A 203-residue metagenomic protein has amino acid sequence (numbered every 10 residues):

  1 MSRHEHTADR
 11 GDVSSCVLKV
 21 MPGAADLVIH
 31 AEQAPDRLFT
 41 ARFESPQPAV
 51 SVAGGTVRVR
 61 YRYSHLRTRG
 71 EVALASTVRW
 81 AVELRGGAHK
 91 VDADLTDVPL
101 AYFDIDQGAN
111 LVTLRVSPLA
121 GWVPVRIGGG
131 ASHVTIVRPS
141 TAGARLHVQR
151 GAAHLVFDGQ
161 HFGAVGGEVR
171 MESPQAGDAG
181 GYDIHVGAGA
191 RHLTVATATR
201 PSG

Functional and structural regions predicted by a protein language model:
R3-G11, I29-A34, L38-E71, D104 (+1 more regions): Short, surface-exposed interaction patches in beta-rich subdomains that mediate adhesion/assembly near membranes
S14-C16, W80: Envelope-exposed proteins and targeting segments
L18-V20, V28: Short acidic/polar, Gly/Pro-enriched loop/turn segments located at secondary-structure boundaries
G23: RNA/tRNA-interacting regions in translation and RNA-turnover enzymes
D26, V91-D92: Short secondary-structure capping/junction motifs at helix and strand boundaries
L74-R79, R85-A88, D94-A109, S117-W122 (+1 more regions): Extended beta-solenoid/beta-helix repeat architectures
H89-K90, A153: Aromatic/pi-system hotspot detector in well-structured domains
